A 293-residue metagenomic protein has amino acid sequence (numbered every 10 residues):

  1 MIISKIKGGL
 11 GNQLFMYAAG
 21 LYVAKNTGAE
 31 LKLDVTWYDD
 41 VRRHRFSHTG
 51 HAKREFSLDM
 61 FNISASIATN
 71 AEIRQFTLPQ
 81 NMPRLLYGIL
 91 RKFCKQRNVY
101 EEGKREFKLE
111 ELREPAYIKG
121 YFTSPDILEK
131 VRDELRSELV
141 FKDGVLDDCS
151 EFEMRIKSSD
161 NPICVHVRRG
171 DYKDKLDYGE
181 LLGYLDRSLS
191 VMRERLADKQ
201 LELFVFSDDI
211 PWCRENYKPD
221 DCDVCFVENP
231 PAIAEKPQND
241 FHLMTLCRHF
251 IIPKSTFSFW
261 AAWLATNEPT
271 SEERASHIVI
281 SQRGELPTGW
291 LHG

Functional and structural regions predicted by a protein language model:
M1-I3: Extreme N-terminal starter segment of soluble prokaryotic enzymes
I6-F15, D174: A short, glycine/small-residue-rich beta-strand->loop->alpha-helix junction that serves as a flexible
L10, R195-P269, E273-I280: Donor-binding and catalytic core of enzymes assembling or modifying cell-surface/extracellular glycoconjugates
F15-K25, L185-R193: Histidine-anchored nucleotide/phosphate-binding helix
K25-L33, L264-H292: Gly/Pro- and small hydrophobic-enriched strand-loop and loop-to-helix capping segments that sit at the rims
K32-V35, C164-V167, E202-S207, I280-S281: Short beta-strand segments
D39-R43, K173, D209-E215, E285-G289: Short, charged/polar "capping" segments at the starts of alpha-helices and the immediately preceding loops
R45-Q200: Secretory-pathway luminal glycosyltransferase catalytic domains
